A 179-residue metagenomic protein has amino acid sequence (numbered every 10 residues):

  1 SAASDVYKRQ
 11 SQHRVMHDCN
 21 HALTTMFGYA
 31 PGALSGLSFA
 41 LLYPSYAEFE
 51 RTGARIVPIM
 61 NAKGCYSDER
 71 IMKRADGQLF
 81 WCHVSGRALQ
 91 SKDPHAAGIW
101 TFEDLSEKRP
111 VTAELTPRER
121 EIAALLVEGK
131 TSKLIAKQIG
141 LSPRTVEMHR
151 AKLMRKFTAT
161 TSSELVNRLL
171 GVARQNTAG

Functional and structural regions predicted by a protein language model:
A2-Y7: Short, small-residue-biased leader/transition segments that mark boundaries at the very start of proteins
R14-H17: Conserved hydrophobic beta-strand signature of PAS-family and PAS-like sensory domains
C19-L23, S132: N-terminal capping loop/helix in small sensory signaling domains highlighted by a polar->aromatic N-x2-3-F motif
L23-S35: PAS/PAS-like sensory domain cap-loop motif
S35-Y46: PAS-family sensory/regulatory domains
Y46-R74, Q78: Terminal output helix/cap of sensory domains in signal transduction proteins
P94-S106: PAS-family sensory domains
A151-G179: Basic, Lys/Arg-enriched C-terminal extension of HTH/homeodomain DNA-binding domains
